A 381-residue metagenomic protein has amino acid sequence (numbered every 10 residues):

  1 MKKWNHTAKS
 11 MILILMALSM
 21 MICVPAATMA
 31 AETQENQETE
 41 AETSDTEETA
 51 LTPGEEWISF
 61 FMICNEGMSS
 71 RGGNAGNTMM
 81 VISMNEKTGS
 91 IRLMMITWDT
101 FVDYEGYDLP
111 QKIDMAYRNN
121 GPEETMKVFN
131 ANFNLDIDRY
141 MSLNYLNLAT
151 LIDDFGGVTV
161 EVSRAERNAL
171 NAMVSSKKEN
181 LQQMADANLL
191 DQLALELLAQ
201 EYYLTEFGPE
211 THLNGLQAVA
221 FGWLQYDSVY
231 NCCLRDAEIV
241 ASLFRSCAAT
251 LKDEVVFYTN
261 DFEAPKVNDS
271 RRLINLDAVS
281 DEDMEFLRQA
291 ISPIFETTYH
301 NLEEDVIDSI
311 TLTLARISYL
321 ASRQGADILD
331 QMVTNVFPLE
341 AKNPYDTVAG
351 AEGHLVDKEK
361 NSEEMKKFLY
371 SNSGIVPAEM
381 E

Functional and structural regions predicted by a protein language model:
K3-I12: Bacterial N-terminal signal peptides that target proteins for export
L13-C23: Bacterial N-terminal signal peptides
I22-N36: Sec-dependent signal peptide cleavage junction
A50, E56-I58, C64, S69-S70 (+5 more regions): C-terminal solvent-exposed extensions
L51, G72, D153-T298, M380-E381: Flexible, polar/acidic helix-loop-strand segments at domain edges
E55-I58, N74-M79, T88-I96, D108 (+6 more regions): Extracytoplasmic
G76-T78, P110, P122-N130, Y145-A149 (+9 more regions): Extracytoplasmic/secreted envelope proteins and their assembly/folding machinery, especially bacterial periplasmic
R118-L195, A199-Q200, H300-L329: Amphipathic, coiled-coil-like alpha-helical scaffolding segments used for oligomerization/assembly
